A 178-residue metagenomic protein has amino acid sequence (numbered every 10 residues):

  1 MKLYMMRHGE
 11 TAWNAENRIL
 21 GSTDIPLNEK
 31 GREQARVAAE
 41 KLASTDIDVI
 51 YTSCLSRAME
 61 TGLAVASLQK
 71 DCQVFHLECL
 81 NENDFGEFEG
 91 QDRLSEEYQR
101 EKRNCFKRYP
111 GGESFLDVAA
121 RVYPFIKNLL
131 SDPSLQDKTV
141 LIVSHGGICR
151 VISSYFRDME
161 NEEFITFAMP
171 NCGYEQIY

Functional and structural regions predicted by a protein language model:
M1-Y4, V49: Extreme N-terminal starter segment of soluble prokaryotic enzymes
L3, L135-G146: Generic beta-sheet signal
E10-M59, G111-V122: Loop-to-helix element that buttresses phosphate recognition and phosphoryl-transfer chemistry
V37-Y98: Phosphate-coordination/substrate-recognition cap region in phosphate-metabolizing enzymes
S44-D46, L129-K138: Glycine-rich phosphate-binding loop signature in dinucleotide/nucleotide-binding domains
Y98-D117: Short glycine/proline- and acidic residue-enriched helix-loop micro-motifs that form flexible lids or anion-recognition
G146-R150, G173: GST superfamily/GST-like fold recognition
M159-Y178: Domain-level recognition of soluble alpha/beta enzyme cores, biased toward histidine phosphatases/phosphomutases
